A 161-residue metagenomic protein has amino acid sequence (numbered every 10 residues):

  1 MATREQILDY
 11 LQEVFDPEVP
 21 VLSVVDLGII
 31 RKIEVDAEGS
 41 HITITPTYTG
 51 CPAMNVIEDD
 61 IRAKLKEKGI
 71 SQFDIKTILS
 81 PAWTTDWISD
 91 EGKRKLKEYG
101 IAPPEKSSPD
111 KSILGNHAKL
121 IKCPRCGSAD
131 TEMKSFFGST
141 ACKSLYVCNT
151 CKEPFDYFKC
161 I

Functional and structural regions predicted by a protein language model:
M1-I161: Domain-level signature for proteins that mediate thiol-based redox and metal-cofactor handling
